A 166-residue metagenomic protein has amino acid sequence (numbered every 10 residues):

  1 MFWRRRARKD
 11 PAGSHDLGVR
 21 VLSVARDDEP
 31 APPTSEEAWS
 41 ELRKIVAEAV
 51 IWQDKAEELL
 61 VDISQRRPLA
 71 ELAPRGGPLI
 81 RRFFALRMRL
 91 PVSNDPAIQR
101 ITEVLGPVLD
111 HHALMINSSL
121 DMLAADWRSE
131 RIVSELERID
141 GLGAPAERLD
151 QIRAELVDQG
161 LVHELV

Functional and structural regions predicted by a protein language model:
M1-I51: N-terminal leader/targeting peptides and immediately adjacent processing regions
F2-R6, D126, Q151: Intrinsically disordered, low-complexity sequence elements enriched in Ser/Thr/Gly/Pro
P30-P96, V133-G160: Alpha-helical segments in soluble extracytoplasmic regions
R82-F83, P91-I139: Long, amphipathic, charge-rich alpha-helical segments that form helical bundles/coiled-coils
H163-V166: Eukaryote-biased recognition of C-terminal alpha-helical segments
